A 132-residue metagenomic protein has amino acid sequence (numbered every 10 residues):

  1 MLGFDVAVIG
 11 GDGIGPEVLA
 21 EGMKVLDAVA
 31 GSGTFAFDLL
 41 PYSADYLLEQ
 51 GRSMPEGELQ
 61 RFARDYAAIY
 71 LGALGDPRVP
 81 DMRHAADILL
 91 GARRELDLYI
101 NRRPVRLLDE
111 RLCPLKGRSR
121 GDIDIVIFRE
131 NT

Functional and structural regions predicted by a protein language model:
M1-G13, T34-A36, A44-T132: Anion-binding alpha/beta catalytic cores of soluble intermediary-metabolism enzymes, centered on
A7-K24, A28-A30: Glycine-rich phosphate/diphosphate-binding loop of Rossmann-like nucleotide-binding domains
K24-S43: Anionic-ligand anchoring segments at beta-strand to alpha-helix junctions in alpha/beta enzyme folds, i.e., glycine
